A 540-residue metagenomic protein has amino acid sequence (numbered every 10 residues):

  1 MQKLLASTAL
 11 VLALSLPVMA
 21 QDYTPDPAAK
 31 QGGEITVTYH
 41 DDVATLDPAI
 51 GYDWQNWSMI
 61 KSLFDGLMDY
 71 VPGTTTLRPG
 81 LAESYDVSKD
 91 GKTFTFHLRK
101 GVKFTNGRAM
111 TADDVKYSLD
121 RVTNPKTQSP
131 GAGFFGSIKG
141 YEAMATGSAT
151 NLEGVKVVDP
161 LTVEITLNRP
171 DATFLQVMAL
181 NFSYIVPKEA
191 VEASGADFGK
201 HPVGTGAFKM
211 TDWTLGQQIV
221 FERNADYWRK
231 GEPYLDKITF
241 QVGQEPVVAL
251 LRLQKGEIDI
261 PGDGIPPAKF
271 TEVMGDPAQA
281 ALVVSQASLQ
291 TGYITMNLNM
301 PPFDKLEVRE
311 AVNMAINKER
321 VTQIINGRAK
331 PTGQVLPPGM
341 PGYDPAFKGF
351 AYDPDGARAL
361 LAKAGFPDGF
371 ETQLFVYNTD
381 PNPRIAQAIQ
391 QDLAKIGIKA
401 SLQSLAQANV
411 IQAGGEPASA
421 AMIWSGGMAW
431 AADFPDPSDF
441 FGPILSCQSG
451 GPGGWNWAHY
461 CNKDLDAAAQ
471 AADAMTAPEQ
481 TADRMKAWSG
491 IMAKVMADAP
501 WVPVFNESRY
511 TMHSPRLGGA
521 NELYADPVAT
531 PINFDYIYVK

Functional and structural regions predicted by a protein language model:
D26, A172, T214, Q218 (+3 more regions): Detector for C-terminal structural segments
T38-K89, H201-G204: N-terminal lobe/hinge region of extracytoplasmic solute-binding protein
D41-W57, L81, R108, P130 (+3 more regions): A structural "hinge/loop" feature
V71-P72, A149-K156, P160-L161, L167-P233 (+3 more regions): Gly/Pro-rich hinge or "lid" segments in bacterial periplasmic/extracellular proteins
E83-G131, E164, R252, P302: Aromatic- and charge-enriched surface segment that lines or borders ligand/interaction sites
A196-G199, A225-E272, K399: Ligand-site clamp/hinge motif
F208, N297, F303, G327-K363 (+1 more regions): Structural transition elements
E222-D226, Q286-A311, E507: A bilobed periplasmic-binding-protein/Venus flytrap-type ligand-binding module shared by bacterial periplasmic
